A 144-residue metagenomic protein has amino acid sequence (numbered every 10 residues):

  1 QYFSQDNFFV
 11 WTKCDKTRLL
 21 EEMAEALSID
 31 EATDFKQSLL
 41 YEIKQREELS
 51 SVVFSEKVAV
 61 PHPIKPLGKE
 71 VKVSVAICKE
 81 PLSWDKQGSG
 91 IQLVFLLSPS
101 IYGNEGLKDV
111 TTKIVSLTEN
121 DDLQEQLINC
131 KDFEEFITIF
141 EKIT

Functional and structural regions predicted by a protein language model:
Q1-T144: Cytosolic covalent-transfer regions centered on His/Cys nucleophiles that carry phosphoryl or persulfide groups
